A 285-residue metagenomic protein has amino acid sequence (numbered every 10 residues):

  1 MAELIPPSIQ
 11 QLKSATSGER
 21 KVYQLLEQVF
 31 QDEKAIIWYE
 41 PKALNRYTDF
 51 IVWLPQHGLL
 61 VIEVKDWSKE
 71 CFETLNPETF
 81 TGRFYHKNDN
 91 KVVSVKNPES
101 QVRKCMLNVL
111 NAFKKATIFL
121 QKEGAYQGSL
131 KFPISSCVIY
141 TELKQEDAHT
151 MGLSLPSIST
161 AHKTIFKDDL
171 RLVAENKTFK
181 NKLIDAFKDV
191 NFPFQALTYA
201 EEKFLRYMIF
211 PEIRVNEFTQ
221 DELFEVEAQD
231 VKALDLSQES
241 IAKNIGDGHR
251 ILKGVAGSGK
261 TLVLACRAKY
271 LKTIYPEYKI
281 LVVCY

Functional and structural regions predicted by a protein language model:
M1-T48, W53-G58, S68-Y285: The feature marks helicase ATPase cores and/or their adjacent C-terminal helical subdomains in SF1/SF2/AAA+ helicases
I62: Conserved beta3 VAIK motif of the Hanks protein kinase fold
